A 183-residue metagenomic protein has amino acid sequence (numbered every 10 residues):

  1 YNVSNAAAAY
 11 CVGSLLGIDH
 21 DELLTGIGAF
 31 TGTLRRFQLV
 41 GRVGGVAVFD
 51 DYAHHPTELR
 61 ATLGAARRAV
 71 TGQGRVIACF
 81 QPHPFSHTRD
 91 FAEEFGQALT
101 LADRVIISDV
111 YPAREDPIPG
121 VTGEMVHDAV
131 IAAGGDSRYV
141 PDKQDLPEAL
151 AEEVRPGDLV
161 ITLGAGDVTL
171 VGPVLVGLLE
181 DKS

Functional and structural regions predicted by a protein language model:
Y1-R104: Nucleotide phosphate-binding/pyrophosphate-handling subdomain across enzymes that bind or process nucleotide phosphates
D21, T88-R89, D116-P117, A149 (+1 more regions): Short glycine-/acidic-enriched loop or helix-start segments at secondary-structure transitions that form or flank
V48-D51, S137, V160: Generic structural signal for residues in well-ordered beta-strands
H54, P82-F85, V110-A113, A165-V168: Short glycine-rich anion-binding loops that position phosphate/pyrophosphate groups of nucleotides and phosphorylated
V70-T71, V176-S183: Generic C-terminal helix-cap and adjacent flexible tail
G96-P156: C-terminal helical cap/extension that packs against the catalytic core of soluble nucleotide-cofactor enzymes
D145-L178: A glycine-rich beta-strand to alpha-helix segment that forms a phosphate/ribose-binding loop at ligand/cofactor sites
